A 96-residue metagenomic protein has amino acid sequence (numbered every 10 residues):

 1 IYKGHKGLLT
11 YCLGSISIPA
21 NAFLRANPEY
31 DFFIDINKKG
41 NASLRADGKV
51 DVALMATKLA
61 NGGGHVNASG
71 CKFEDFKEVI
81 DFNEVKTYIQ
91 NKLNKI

Functional and structural regions predicted by a protein language model:
I1-I96: Gly/His-enriched, cation/cofactor- and phosphate-binding structural elements
